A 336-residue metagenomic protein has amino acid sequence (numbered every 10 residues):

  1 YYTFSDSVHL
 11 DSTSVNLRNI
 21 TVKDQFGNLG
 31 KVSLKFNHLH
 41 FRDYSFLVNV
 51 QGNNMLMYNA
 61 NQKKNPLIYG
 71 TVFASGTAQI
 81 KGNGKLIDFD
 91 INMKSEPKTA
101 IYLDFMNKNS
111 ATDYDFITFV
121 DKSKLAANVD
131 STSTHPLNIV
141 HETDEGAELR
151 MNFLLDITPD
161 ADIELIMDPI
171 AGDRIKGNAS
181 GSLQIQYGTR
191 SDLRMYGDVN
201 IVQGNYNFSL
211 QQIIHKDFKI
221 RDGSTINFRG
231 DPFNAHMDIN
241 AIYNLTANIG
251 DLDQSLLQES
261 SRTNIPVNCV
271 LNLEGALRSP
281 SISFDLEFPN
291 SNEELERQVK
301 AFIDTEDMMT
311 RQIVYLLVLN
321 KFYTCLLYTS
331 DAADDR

Functional and structural regions predicted by a protein language model:
Y1-T324, R336: Strand-loop-strand
Y328-D335: Conserved small/polar residues in nucleotide/adenosyl-binding loops
